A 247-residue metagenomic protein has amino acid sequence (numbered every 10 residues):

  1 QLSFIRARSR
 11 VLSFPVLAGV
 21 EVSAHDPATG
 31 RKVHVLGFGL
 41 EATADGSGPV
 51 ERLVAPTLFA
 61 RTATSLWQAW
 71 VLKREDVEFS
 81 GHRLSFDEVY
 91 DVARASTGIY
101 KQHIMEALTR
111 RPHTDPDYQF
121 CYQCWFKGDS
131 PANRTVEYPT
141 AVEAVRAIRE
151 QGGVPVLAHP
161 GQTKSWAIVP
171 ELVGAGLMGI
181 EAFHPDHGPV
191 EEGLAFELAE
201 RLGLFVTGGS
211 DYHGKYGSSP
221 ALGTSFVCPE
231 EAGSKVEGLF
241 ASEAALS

Functional and structural regions predicted by a protein language model:
Q1-Y100, A107, A175, G179-G217 (+1 more regions): A metal-dependent hydrolase metal-coordination microenvironment
D76-F79, R111, T135, R149: Domain-wide signal for the mature, well-folded portions of proteins, strongly enriched in nucleus-encoded organellar
V89-A93, K127-T135: Surface-exposed cleft-lining segments at the edges of enzyme active sites
H103-Q119, A144: Catalytic pocket of metal/acid-base enzymes, prominently hydrolases
C121-Y122, F126: Long, charge-rich, low-complexity intrinsically disordered regions
A132-A175: Conserved, well-ordered alpha-helix/loop/beta-strand core segments that scaffold catalytic motifs
E171-H184, A221-L246: Structural recognition of alpha->loop->beta junctions
